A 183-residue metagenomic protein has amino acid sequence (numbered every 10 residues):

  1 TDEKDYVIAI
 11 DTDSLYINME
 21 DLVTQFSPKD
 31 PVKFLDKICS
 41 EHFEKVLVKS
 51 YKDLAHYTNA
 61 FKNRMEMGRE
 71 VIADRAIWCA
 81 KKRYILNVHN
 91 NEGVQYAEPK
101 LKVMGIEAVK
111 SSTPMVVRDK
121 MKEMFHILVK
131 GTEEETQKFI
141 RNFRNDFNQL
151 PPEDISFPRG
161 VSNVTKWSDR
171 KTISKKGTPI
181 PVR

Functional and structural regions predicted by a protein language model:
T1-T12, I17-R183: DNA-dependent DNA polymerase catalytic subunits
